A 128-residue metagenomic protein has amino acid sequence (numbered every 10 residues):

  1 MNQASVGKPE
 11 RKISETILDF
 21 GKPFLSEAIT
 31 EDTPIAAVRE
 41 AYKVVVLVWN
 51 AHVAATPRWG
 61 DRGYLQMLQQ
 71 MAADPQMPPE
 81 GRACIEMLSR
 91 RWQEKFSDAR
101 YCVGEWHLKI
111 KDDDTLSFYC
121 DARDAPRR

Functional and structural regions predicted by a protein language model:
A4-K12, M67, M71, I110 (+1 more regions): Extended non-catalytic scaffold regions that mediate assembly and binding in large macromolecular machines
A4-V53: Short terminal alpha-helical segments
V6, F20, W59-R62, E80 (+1 more regions): Feature targets compositionally biased, intrinsically disordered low-complexity regions with long contiguous runs
K22, R39, W49, L65-A72 (+2 more regions): Residue-level detector of alpha-helical secondary structure
I29-V38, H52-W59, Q76-E80, S97-Y101: Charged, low-complexity interaction regions
V44, A55, G63-Q66, Q70: Terminal accessory regions of large proteins
M77-R128: Amphipathic alpha-helical binding modules
